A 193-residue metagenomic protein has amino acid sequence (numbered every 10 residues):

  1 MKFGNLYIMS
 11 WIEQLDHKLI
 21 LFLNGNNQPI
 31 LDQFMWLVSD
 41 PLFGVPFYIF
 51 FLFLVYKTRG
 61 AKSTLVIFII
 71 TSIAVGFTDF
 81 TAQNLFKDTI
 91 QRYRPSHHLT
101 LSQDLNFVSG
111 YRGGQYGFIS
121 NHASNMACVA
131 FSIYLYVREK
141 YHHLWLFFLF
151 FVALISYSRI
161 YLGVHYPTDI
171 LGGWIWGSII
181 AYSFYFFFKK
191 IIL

Functional and structural regions predicted by a protein language model:
M1-F47, A82-G113: N-terminal transmembrane-helix/juxtamembrane module of multi-pass inner/ER membrane proteins
N5, G60, T64, I69 (+1 more regions): Multi-pass membrane proteins that catalyze or facilitate reactions on polyprenyl-/lipid-phosphate substrates and their
I30-L31, G60-V66, E139-L144: Membrane-helix interface segments
L37, V45, V66, H142-F150: Alpha-helical transmembrane segments of integral membrane proteins
S39-V55, I69, H122, A127: Hydrophobic alpha-helical transmembrane segments
L54-L65, G163: Perimembrane helix-loop-helix junctions
S63-V137: Membrane-interface loops
N106-L193: Membrane-embedded catalytic cores of phosphoryl/pyrophosphoryl-handling enzymes
